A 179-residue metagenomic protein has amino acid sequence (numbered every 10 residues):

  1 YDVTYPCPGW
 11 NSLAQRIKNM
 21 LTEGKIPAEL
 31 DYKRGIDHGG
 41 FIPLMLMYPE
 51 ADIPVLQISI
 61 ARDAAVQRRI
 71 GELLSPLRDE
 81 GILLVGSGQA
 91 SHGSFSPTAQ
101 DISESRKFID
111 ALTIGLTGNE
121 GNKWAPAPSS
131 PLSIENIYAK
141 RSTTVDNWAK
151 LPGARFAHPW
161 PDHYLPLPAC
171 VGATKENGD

Functional and structural regions predicted by a protein language model:
Y1-Y32: A short aromatic-anchored loop/beta-hairpin motif
D2-P8, Q57-A64, A154-R155: Flexible, glycine/proline-enriched loop segments at strand-loop-helix junctions that form or flank small-ligand binding
D2-V3, C7, G35-I42, Q67-I70: Short acidic (Asp/Glu) patches
R16-N19, E23, P54, R62 (+3 more regions): Surface-exposed, charge/polar-rich loops and edge strands
K25-D52: Conserved ATP-utilizing enzyme core subdomain
K33-R34, I82, S87-A90: Short, well-ordered beta-to-alpha junction loops that form the rim of enzyme active sites and present histidine/acidic
M45, S59, P168: Residues in well-ordered beta-strands of folded domains
Y48, S59-A61, L74, S87: Catalytic beta-strand/loop module used to bind and position nucleotide/cofactor moieties in cofactor-attachment
